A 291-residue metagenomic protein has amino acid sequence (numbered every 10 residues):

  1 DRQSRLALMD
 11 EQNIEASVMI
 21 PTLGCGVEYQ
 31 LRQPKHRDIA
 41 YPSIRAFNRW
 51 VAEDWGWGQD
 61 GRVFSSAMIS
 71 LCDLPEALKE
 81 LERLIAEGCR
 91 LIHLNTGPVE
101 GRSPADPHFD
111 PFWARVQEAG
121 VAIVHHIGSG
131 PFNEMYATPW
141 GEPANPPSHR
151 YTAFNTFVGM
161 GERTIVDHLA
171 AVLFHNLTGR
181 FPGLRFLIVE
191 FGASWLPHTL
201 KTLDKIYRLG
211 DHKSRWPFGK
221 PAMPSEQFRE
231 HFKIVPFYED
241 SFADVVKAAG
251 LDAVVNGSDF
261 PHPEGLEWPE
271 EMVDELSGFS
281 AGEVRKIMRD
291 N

Functional and structural regions predicted by a protein language model:
D1-A16, R49-W57, K79-E82, H175-N176 (+7 more regions): Mid-to-C-terminal alpha-helical segments outside catalytic/metal-binding sites
D1-N95, R115: Mid-domain alpha/beta scaffold segments of enzyme catalytic cores
R2, A7-D10, A40, I44 (+4 more regions): Aromatic-acidic/polar surface patches that form glycan- and anion
I20-C25, L71, S129-G130, P139 (+1 more regions): Short glycine-enriched loops at secondary-structure junctions
E28-P34, R150-V158, D290: Short glycine/proline-rich turn/loop motifs
I39, I69, P75, L81-A248 (+1 more regions): Catalytic pocket-lining loop regions of alpha/beta-barrel enzymes, especially the amidohydrolase/enolase/GH5 lineages
